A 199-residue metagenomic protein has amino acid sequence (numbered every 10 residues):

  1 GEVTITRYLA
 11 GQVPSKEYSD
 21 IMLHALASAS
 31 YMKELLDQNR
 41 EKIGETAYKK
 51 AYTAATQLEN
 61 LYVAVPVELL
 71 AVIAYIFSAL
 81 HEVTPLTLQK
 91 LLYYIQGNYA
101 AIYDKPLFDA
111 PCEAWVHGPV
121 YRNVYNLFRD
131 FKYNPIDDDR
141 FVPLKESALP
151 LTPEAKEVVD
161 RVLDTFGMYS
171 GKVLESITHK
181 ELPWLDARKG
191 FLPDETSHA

Functional and structural regions predicted by a protein language model:
G1-T6: Short alpha-helical DNA-recognition segment
R7, P14-A199: Domain-edge interaction signal
